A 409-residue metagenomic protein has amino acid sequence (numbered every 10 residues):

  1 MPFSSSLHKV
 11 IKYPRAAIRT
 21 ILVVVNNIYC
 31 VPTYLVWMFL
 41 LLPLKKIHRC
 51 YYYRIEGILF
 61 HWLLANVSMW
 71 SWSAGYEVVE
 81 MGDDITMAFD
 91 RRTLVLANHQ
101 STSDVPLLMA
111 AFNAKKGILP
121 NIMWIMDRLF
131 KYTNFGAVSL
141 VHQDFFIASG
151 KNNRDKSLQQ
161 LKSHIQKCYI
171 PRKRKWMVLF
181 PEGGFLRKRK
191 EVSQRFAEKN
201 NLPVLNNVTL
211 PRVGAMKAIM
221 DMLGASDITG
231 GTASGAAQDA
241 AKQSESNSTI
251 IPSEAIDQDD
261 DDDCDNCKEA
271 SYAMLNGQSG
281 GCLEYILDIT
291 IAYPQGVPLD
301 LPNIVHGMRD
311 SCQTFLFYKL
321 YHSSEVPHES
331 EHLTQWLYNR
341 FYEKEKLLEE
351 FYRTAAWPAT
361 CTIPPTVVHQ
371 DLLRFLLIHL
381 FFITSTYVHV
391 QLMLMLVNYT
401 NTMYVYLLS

Functional and structural regions predicted by a protein language model:
M1-T33, T360-T402, L408-S409: Alpha-helical bilayer-embedded segments of polytopic membrane proteins, i.e., transmembrane/intramembrane helices
P2-T93, S101, P106-L107: Membrane-anchoring hydrophobic helices of lipid-metabolizing enzymes
N27, K45, E80-D84, V95 (+6 more regions): N-terminal pre-first-transmembrane soluble regions of secretory-pathway and organelle membrane proteins
M69-A292, V297-L299: Soluble catalytic domains of membrane acyltransferases
M81-G82, Q313-S324: Short amphipathic
N201, I304-C312: Acidic, Ser/Thr-rich peripheral helices and adjacent loops at domain boundaries
C282-Y285, C312-L316: A short pocket-lining beta-strand/turn micro-motif at the edge of beta-sheets
E331-L372: Juxtamembrane amphipathic/hinge helix adjacent to a transmembrane helix
